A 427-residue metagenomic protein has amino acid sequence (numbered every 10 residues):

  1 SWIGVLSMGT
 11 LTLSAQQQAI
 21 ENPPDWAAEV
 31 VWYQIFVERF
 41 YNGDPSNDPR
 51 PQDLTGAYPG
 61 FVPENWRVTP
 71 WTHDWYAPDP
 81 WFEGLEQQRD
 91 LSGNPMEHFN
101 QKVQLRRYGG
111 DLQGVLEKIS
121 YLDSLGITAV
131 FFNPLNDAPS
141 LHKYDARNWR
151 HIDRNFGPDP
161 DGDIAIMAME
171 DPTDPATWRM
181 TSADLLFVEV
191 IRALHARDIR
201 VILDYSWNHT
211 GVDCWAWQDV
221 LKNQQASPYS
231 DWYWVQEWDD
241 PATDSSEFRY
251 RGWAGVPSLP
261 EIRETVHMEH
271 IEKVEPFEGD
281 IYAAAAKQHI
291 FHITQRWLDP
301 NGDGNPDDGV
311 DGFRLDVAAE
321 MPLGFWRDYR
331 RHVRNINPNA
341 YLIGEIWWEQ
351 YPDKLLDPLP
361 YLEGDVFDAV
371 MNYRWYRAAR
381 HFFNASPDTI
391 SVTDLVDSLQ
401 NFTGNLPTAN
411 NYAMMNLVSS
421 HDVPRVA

Functional and structural regions predicted by a protein language model:
S1-T10: Bacterial N-terminal signal peptides
Q16-R200: N-terminal structural segment of carbohydrate-active enzymes
P24, A28, D44-V68, A138-P158 (+2 more regions): Aromatic- and acidic-residue-enriched segments that line the glycan-binding/catalytic groove of carbohydrate-active
V37-R39, V130-H142, D204-C214, D316-M321 (+1 more regions): Short, solvent-exposed turn/loop segments enriched in Gly/Ser/Thr/Pro and often Arg
P78, L135, V220-I336, I343 (+1 more regions): Polysaccharide-binding and catalytic clefts of secreted carbohydrate-active enzymes
V190-I199, N208-H209, W217-Q225, H292-Q295 (+2 more regions): Active-site-proximal helices and loops of the catalytic beta/alpha 8
A409-A427: Active-site clefts of carbohydrate-active enzymes
